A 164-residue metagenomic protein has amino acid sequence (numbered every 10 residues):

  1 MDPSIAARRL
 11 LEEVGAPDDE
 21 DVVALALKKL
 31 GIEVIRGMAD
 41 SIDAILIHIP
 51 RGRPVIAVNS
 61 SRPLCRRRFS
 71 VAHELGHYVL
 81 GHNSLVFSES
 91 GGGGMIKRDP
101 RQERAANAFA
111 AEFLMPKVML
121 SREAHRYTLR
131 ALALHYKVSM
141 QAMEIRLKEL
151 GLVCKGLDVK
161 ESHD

Functional and structural regions predicted by a protein language model:
M1-D164: Active-site hotspot residues in diverse enzymes, especially metal/ion-binding acidic/histidine motifs
